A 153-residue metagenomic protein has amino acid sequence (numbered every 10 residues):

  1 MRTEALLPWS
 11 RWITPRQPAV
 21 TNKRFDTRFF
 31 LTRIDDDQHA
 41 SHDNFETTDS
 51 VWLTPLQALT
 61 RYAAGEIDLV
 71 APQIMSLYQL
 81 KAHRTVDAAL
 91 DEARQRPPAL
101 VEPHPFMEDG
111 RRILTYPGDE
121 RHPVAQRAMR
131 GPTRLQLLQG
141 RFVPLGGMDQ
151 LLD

Functional and structural regions predicted by a protein language model:
R2-W12, T27-I34, S41-I67: NUDIX/MutT-family hydrolases
I13-R24: Acidic pyrophosphate-coordinating catalytic loop
V20-T21, A64-P72: Structural motif
D26, E46-T47, V101, G110: A generic structural signal for well-ordered coil/turn residues at beta-strand boundaries that shape enzyme active-site
D37-S41, R121-P123: Short, acidic Gly/Pro/Ser/Thr-rich loop/turn segments
A71, L80, T85-D153: Core RNA-modification/binding signature centered on pseudouridine synthases
